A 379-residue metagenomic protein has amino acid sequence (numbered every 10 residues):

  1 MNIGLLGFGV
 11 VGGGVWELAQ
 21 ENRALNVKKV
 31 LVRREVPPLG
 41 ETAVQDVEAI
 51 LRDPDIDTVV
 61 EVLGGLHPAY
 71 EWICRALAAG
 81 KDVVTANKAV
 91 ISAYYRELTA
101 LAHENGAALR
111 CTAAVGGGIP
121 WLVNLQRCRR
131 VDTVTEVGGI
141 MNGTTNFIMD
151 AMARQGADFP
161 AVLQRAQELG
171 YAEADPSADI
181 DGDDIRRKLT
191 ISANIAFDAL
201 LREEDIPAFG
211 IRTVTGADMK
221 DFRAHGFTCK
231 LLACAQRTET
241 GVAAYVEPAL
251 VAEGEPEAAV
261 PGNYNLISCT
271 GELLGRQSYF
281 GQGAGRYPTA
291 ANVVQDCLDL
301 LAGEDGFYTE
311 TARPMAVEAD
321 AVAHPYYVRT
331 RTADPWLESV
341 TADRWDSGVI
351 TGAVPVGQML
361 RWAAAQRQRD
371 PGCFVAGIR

Functional and structural regions predicted by a protein language model:
N2-E17: Glycine-rich adenosine-cofactor-binding loop
E21-L39: NAD(P)-binding Rossmann-fold cofactor-contacting core
Q45-A86: Rossmann-fold NAD(P) dinucleotide-binding segment
Y70-R75, K88-R127: Rossmann-fold NAD(P)-binding glycine/threonine-rich loop
R127-S192: Conserved anion/nucleotide-ligand pocket segment
L163-L266, G285: Substrate-binding/catalytic subdomain of NAD(P)-dependent oxidoreductase enzymes
P256-A323: ATP-dependent carboxylate/acyl-activation modules
C297-R379: A conserved regulatory-domain signal marking ACT and ACT-like small-molecule sensing domains and adjacent regulatory
